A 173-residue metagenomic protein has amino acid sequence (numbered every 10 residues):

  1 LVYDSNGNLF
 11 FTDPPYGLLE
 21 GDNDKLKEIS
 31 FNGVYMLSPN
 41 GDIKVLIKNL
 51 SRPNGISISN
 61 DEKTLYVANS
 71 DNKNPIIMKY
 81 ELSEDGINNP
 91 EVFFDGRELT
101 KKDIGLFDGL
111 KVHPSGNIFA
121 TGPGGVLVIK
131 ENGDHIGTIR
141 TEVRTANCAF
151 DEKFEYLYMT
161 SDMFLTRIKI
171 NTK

Functional and structural regions predicted by a protein language model:
L1-L9, G17, E28-G33, L46-T64 (+2 more regions): Beta-rich, blade/repeat-based domains predominating in secreted/periplasmic proteins but also intracellular
P14-Y16, S70-N72, P123, D162 (+1 more regions): Short loop/turn segments immediately following the C-termini of beta-strands
G21-K27, A68-N69: Short consensus segments that form the blades of beta-propeller domains, in both extracellular/periplasmic
N32-Y35, I76-M78, G125-L127, F164: A short loop-to-beta-strand structural motif that recurs across blades of beta-propeller domains
S38, E81, I129-K130, K169: Structural recognition of the beta-propeller blade-terminating site
G41-V45, I87-V92, D134-I136: Predominantly a core beta-strand signature of beta-propeller blades across repeat-based propeller domains
K79-I87, K169-K173: Short loop/turn segments immediately following beta-strands, especially the blade-tip and inter-blade linker loops
N147-K173: Blade-level signature of beta-propeller repeat domains, shared across WD40, Kelch, NHL, RCC1 and BNR/Asp-box propellers
